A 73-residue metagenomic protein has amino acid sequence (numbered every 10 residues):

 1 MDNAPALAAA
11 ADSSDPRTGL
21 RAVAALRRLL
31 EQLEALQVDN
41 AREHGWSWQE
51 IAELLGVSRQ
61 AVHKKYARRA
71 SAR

Functional and structural regions predicted by a protein language model:
M1-A24: N-terminal acidic leader/helix
R28-G45: Short, amphipathic alpha-helical "recognition" segments used to contact nucleic acids or chromatin
Q49, Q60: Key DNA-contact positions within bacterial/archaeal DNA-binding proteins
E53: Alpha-helical residues within the helix-turn-helix
A70-S71: C-terminal flanking helix
